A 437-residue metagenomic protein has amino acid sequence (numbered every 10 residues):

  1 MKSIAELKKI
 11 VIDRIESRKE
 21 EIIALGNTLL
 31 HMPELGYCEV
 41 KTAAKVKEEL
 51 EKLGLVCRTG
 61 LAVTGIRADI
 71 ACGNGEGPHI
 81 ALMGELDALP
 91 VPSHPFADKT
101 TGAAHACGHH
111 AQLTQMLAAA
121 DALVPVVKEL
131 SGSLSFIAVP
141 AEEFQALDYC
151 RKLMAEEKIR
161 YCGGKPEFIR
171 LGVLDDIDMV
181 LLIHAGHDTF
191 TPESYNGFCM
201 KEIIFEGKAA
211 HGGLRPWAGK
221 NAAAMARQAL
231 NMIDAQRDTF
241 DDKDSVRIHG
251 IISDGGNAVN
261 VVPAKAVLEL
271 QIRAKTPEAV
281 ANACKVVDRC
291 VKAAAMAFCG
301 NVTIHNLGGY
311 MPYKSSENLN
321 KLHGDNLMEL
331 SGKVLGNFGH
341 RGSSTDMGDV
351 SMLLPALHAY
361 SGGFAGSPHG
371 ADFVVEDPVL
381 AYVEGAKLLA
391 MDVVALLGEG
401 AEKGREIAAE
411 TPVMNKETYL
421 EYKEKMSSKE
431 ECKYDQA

Functional and structural regions predicted by a protein language model:
K2-A106, H110-S135, P140: Acidic/His- and Gly-rich active-site-bordering loop/insert found across diverse amide/peptide-bond hydrolases
I10, R14-R18, A24-T28, M32 (+9 more regions): Generic non-transmembrane alpha-helical segments
A81-E85, S135-V139, L181-H184, I204-E206 (+1 more regions): Short beta-strand segments
S93-A106, E206-A210, S367-V375: Glycine/charged-rich beta-loop-alpha catalytic/anionic-binding loops adjacent to active sites
T100-D148, K201-F205, G212-Q236, L268-I272 (+1 more regions): Alpha-helical metal-binding/catalytic segments enriched in His/Glu/Asp
T114-S194: Acidic/histidine-rich catalytic neighborhood of metal-dependent amide-processing enzymes
K165, I169, L174-K321, L327 (+1 more regions): Midchain, well-structured core segments that form catalytic/ion-binding scaffolds
L335-D392, L396-D435: Zn-dependent metallopeptidase/amidohydrolase metal-coordination segment
